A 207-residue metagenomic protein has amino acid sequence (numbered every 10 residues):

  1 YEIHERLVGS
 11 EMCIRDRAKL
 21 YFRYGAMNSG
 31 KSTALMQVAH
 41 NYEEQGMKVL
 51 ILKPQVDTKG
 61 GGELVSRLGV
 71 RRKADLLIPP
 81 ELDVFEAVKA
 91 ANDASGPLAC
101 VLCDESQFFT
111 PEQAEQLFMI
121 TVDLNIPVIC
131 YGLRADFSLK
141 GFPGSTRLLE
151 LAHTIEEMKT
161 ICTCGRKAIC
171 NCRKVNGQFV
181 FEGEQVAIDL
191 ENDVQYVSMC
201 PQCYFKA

Functional and structural regions predicted by a protein language model:
Y1-D16: Single conserved hydrophobic/aromatic residue that forms the stacking wall/gate of nucleotide- or nucleobase-binding
R15-A90, D136-R147, E157-T160, V180-E182 (+1 more regions): Conserved P-loop
V38, E112-I120, G144: A short acidic, amphipathic alpha-helical/loop segment
V101-L102: Walker B beta-strand of ABC/ABC-like P-loop ATPase nucleotide-binding domains, specifically the conserved hydrophobic
E105: Walker B catalytic acidic pair
F108-F109: Residues immediately C-terminal
T121-G144: Sensor-1/coupling segment of RecA-like P-loop NTPase cores
K159-F179: Conserved AAA+ ATPase core "coupling" helix
